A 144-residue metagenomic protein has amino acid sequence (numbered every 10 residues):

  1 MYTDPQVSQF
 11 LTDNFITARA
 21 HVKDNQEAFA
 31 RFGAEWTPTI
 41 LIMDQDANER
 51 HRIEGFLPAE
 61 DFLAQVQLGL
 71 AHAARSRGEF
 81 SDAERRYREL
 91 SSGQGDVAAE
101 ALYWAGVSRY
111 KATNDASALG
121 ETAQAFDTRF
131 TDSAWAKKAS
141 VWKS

Functional and structural regions predicted by a protein language model:
Y2-Q67: Thioredoxin-like thiol-disulfide oxidoreductase module
R52-P58, E89-E100, F126-S140: Short solvent-exposed coil/turn linkers within tandem alpha-helical repeat scaffolds
Q65-E100, K111, R129: Alpha-helical segment of the N-proximal tetratricopeptide repeat
E79, N114-D115, W135: Residues in the short coil linking paired helices within alpha-helical repeat scaffolds
A83, A118-L119: Single-residue signature of alpha-solenoid repeat helices
Y87-R88, G120-A123: Inward-facing hydrophobic residues that define packing positions of alpha-helical scaffold repeats
G106-D115: Short coil/turn linking the two alpha-helices of tandem helical-hairpin repeats
